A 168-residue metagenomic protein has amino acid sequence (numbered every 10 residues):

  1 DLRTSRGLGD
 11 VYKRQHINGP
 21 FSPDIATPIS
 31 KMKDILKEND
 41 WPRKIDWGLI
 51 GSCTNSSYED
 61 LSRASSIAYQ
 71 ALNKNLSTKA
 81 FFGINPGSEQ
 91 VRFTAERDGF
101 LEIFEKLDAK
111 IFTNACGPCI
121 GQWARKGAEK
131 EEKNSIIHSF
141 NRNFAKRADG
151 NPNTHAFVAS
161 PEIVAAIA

Functional and structural regions predicted by a protein language model:
D1-Y12: Single conserved hydrophobic/aromatic residue that forms the stacking wall/gate of nucleotide- or nucleobase-binding
R6, E38, R43, I50-S57 (+3 more regions): Hydrophobic alpha-helical scaffolding
K13-N39: Flexible, small-/acidic-enriched active-site or ligand-binding loops
Q15, Q122-A168: Mobile "lid/hinge" segments at catalytic clefts and subdomain interfaces of large enzymes
N18-P20, G48-S52, E59-L61, G83-G87 (+2 more regions): Generic beta-strand/beta-sheet core signal
I50-L72, A166-A168: Alpha-helical support elements that line or immediately flank enzyme active sites and cofactor-binding pockets
N55, N73-E129: Extended C-terminal subregions enriched in glycine
R63-Q70, D98-E102, A128-E129, P152-A156: Short, solvent-exposed amphipathic alpha-helical segments in soluble enzyme and RNA/protein-processing domains
